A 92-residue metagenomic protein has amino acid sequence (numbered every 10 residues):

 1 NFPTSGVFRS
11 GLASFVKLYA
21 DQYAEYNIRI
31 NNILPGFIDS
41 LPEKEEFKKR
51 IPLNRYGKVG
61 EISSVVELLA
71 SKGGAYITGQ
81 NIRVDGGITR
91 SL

Functional and structural regions predicted by a protein language model:
N1-S5: Conserved catalytic loop/helix region of short-chain dehydrogenase/reductase
F8-R9, V16: Active-site helix of classical SDR
V16-K17, S63-V66, A70: Short-chain dehydrogenase/reductase
A24-R29, I77-G79: Short, small/polar-rich loop/turn modules that mediate ligand/substrate recognition or access, typified
R29-D39, A70, R83-D85: Conserved SDR Rossmann-fold cofactor-binding beta-strand/turn motif
F37-Y56: A short C-terminal helix-loop "cap" of Rossmann-like NAD(P)-dependent dehydrogenase/epimerase domains
I51-I62, G73: A conserved structural motif in NAD(P)-dependent oxidoreductases
E67, T78-L92: Short C-terminal tail/terminal secondary-structure segment of NAD(P)H-dependent dehydrogenase/reductase domains
